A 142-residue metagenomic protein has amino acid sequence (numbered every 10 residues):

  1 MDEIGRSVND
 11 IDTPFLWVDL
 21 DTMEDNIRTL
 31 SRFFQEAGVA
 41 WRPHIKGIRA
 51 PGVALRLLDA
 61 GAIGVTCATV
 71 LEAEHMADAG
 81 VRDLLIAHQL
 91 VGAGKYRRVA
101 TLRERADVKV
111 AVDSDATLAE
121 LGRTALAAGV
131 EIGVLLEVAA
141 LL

Functional and structural regions predicted by a protein language model:
M1-E3, T22-V53, T66: N-terminal glycine-rich anion-binding loops that anchor highly charged ligand groups
M1-V18: Generic N-terminal amphipathic, Lys/Arg-enriched alpha-helix
I11-T13, G38, R105-D107: Short, solvent-exposed beta-strand edge segments and adjacent coil->beta transition regions
D12-T13, L20, G80, Q89: A generic helix-loop boundary/linker signal
V18-D21, K109: Short, surface-exposed alpha-helical recognition segments that flank or form part of ligand/macromolecule-binding
H44-L142: Active-site-proximal beta-alpha core segment in soluble small-molecule metabolic enzymes
